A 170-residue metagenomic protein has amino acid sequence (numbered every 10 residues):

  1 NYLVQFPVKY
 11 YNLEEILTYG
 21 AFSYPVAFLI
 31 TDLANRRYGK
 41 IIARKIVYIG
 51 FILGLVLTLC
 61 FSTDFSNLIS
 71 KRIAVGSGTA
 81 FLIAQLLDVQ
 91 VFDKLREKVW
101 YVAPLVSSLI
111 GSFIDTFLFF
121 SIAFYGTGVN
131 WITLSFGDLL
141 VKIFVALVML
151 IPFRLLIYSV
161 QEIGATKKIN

Functional and structural regions predicted by a protein language model:
N1-Q5, L57-F65, F119, A123 (+2 more regions): Structural signal for membrane-spanning alpha-helices in multi-pass inner-membrane proteins, emphasizing helix cores
N1-Y38: Hydrophobic transmembrane alpha-helices
Q5, I16-L17, L55-G78: Interfacial aromatic-anchored transmembrane helix boundaries in multi-pass membrane proteins
L17-T18, V47-Y48, S108: Juxtamembrane helix-loop boundaries in multi-pass membrane proteins
I30-A34, L59-N67, L86-V91: Membrane-helix exit/interface motif
I30-L33, R37, K45, I52 (+2 more regions): Long, contiguous secondary-structure blocks with strong helical propensity
I41-I52, V99-L105: Cytoplasmic-side transmembrane-helix entry/capping segments in multi-pass membrane proteins
K71-I169: Membrane-embedded alpha-helical hairpins and interfacial helices in multi-pass inner-membrane proteins
